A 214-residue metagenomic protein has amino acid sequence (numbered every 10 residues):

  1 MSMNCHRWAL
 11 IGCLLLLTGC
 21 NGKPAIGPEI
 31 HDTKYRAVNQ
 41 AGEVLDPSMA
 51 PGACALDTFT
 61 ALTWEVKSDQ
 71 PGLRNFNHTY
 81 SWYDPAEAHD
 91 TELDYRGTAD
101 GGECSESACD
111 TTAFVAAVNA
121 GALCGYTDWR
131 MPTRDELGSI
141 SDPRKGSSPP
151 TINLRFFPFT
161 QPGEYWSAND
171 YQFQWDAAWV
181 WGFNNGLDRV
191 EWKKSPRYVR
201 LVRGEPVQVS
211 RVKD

Functional and structural regions predicted by a protein language model:
S2-A9: Bacterial N-terminal signal peptides that target proteins for export
A9-T18: Bacterial N-terminal signal peptides
G19-R130, R134-D214: Glycine-aromatic-enriched surface loops/turns that form tight recognition elements
